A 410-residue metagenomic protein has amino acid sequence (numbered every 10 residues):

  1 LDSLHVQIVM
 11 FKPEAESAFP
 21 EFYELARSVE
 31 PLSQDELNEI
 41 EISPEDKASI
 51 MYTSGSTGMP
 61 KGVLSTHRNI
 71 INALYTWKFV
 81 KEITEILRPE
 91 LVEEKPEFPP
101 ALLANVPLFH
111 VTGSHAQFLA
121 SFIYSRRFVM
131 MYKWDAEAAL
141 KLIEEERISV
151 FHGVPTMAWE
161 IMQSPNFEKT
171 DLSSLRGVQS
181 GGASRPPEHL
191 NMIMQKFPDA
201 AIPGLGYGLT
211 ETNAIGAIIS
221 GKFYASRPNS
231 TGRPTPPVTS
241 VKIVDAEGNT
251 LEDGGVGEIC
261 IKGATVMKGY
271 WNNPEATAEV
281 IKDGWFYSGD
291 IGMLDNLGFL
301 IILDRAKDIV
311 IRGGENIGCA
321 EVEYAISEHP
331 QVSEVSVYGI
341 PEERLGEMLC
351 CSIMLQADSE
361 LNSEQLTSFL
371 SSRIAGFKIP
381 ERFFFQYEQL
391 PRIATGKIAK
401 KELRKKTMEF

Functional and structural regions predicted by a protein language model:
L1-P44, I71, T407: ANL superfamily adenylate-forming
V29-Y52, M59, E93-A101: Conserved pre-ATP/AMP-binding loop-to-beta segment of ANL
A48-T76: Conserved AMP-binding A3 loop
I71-A101, F109-S149, S164: Conserved AMP-binding/adenylation subdomain of ANL enzymes
I123-Y124, I148-G153, M162-S226, S240: Gly/Ser/Thr-rich phosphate-binding loop
F151, G263, K268-G269, E279 (+4 more regions): AMP-binding/adenylate-forming catalytic core of the ANL superfamily
G182, G208, G232, D290 (+1 more regions): Active-site glycine-centered loops adjacent to acidic/histidine catalytic or metal-binding residues that shape
R233-V238, N249-E279, E315-I317: Conserved ATP/PPi-binding loop(s) of AMP-dependent carboxylate-activating enzymes
